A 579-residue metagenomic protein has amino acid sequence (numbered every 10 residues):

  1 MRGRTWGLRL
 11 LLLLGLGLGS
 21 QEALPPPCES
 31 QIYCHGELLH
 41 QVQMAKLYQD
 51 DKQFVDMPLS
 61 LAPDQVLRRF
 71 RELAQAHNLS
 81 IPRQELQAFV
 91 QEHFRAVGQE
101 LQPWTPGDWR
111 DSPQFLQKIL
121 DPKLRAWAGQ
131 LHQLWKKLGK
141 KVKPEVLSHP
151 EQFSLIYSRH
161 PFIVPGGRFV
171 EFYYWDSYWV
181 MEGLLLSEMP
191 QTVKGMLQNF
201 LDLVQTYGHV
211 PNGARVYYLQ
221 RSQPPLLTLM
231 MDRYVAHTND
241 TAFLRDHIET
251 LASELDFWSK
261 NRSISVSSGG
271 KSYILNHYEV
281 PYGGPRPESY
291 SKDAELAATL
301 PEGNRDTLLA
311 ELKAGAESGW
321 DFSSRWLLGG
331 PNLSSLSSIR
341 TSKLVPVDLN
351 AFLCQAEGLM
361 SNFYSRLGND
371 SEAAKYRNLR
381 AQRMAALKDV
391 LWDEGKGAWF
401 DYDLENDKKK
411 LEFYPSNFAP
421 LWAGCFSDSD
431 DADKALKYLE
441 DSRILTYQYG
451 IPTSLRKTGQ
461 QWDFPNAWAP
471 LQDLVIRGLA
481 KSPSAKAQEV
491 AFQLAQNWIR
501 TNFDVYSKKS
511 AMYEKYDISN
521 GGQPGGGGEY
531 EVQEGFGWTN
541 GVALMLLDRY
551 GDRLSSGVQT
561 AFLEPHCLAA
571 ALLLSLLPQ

Functional and structural regions predicted by a protein language model:
R4-G19, H566-P578: Cleavable N-terminal signal peptides of Sec/SRP-targeted secreted and luminal proteins
Y33-E171, G195-L201, Y207-A214, S268-V345 (+2 more regions): Extended glycan-interaction surfaces of carbohydrate-active proteins
Y173-L203, S416-S427, Q472-A485: Alpha-helical support elements that line or immediately flank enzyme active sites and cofactor-binding pockets
S177, P224, T228-M231, N350 (+2 more regions): TPR repeat positional signature
V204-H247: Aromatic/His-enriched, Gly/Pro-containing loop or helix-boundary segments that lie immediately adjacent to catalytic
Y234-D246, M360-K375, S482-K486: Inter-helical turn/loop segments and adjacent helix faces that build the functional surface of alpha-helical bundle
L251-E254, A373-K388, A491-I499: Short amphipathic alpha-helical coiled-coil/interface segments
D552-A570: C-terminal GPI-anchoring signal of eukaryotic secretory precursors
